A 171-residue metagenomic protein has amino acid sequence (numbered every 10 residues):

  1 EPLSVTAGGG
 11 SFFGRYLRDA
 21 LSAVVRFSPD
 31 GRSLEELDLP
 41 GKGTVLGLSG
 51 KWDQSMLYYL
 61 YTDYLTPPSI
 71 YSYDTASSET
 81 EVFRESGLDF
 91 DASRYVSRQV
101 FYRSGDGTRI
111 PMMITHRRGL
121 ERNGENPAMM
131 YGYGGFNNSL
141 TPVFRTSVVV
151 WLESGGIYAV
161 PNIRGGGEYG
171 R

Functional and structural regions predicted by a protein language model:
E1, G9-S11: Long hydrophobic segments that form regular secondary structure
A7-G9, W52-D53: Residue-level detector of Asp-centered blade-edge/turn motifs that repeat once per structural unit in beta-propeller
G9, R18, S104-D106: Short loop/turn positions at the edges of beta-strands in beta-sheet-rich folds
F13-A20, F27-S28, Y58-Y64: Beta-strand C-termini and the immediately following turn/loop, strongest in propeller blades
S28-R32, T75-A76: Short loop/turn segments that connect beta-strands within beta-propeller blades
E35-D38: A short beta-strand motif characteristic of beta-propeller blades
K42-R171: Serine-hydrolase catalytic core recognition
